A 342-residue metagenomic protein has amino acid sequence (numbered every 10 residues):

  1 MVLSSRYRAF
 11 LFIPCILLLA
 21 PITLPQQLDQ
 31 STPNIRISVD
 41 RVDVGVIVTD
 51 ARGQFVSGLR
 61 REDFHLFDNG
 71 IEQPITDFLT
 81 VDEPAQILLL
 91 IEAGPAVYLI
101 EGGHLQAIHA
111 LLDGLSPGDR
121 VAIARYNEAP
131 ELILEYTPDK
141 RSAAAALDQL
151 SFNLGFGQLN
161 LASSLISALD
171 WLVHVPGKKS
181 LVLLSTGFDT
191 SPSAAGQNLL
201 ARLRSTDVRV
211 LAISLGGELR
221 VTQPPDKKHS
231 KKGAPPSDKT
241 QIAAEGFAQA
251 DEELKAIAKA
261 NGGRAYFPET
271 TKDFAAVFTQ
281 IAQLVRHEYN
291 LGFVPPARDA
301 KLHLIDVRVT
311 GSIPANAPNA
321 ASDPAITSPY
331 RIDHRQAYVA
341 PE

Functional and structural regions predicted by a protein language model:
M1, L19-A20, P25: Generic low-polarity alpha-helical segments
M1-Y7: N-terminal secretory signal peptides that target proteins for export/translocation
S4, L19, I37-D40: Intrinsic disorder/low-complexity signature
F10-P21: Bacterial N-terminal signal peptides
L24-E342: Scaffold/interface architecture of coatomer-like assemblies
